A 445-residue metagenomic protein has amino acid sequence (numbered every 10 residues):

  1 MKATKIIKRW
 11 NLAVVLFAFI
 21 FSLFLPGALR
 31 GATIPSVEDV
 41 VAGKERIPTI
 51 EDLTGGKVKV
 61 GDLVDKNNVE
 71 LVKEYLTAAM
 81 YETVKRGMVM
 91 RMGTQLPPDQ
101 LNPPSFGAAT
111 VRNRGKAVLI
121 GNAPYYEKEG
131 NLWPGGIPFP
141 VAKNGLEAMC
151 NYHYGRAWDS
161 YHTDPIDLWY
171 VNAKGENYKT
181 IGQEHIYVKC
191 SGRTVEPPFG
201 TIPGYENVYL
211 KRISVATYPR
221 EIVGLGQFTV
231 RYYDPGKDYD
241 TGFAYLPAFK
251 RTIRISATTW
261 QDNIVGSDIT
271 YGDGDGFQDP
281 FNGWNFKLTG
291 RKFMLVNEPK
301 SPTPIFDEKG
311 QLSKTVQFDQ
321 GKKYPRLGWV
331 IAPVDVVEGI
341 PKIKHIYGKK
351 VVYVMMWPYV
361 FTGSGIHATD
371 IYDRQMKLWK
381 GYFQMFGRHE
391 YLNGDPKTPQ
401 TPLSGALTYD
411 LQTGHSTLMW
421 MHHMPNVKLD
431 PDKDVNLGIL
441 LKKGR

Functional and structural regions predicted by a protein language model:
M1-R9: N-terminal secretory signal peptides that target proteins for export/translocation
A13-P26: Bacterial N-terminal signal peptides
P26-A32: Signal peptide processing junction and immediate N-terminal pro/mature segment of secreted/exported proteins
A32-Y239, L246: Solvent-exposed N-terminal domain segments of exported/luminal and surface proteins
N177, G182-Y205, R212-T217, G274-W357 (+2 more regions): Extended beta-strand-rich segments in extracellular/periplasmic secretory proteins, especially within noncatalytic
Q227-F306: Acidic, serine/threonine- and glycine-rich low-complexity intrinsically disordered segments that serve as flexible
I340-V427: C-terminal soluble interaction/assembly domains
H422-R445: Long, C-terminal catalytic modules of enzymes
